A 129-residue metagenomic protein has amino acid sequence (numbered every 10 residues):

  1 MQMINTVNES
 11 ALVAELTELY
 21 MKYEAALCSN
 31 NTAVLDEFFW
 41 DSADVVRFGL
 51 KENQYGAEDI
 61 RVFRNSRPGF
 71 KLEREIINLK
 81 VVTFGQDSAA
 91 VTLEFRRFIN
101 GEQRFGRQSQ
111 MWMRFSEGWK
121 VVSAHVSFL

Functional and structural regions predicted by a protein language model:
M1-F38, N53: Short, low-complexity N-terminal intrinsically disordered segments enriched in polar/charged residues
I4-N5, I76, V121: C-terminal-biased regions
V13, T32-G85, N100-Q103: A solvent-exposed, acidic/Ser-Thr-rich amphipathic alpha-helical stretch
F39, F95-R97, H125-F128: Short beta-strand segments enriched in hydrophobic/aromatic residues within well-folded beta-rich domains
G85-F95: A short hydrophobic beta-strand element
R97-I99, W112: Beta-strand elements of well-folded, non-transmembrane domains
F105-L129: Short beta-strand edge/turn micro-motifs at domain boundaries
